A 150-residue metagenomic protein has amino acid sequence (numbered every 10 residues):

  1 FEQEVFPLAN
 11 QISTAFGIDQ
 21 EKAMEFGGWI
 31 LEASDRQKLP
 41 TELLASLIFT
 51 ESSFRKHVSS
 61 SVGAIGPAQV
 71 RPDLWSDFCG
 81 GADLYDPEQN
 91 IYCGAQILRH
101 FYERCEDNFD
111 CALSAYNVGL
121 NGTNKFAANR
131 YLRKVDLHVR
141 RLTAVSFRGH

Functional and structural regions predicted by a protein language model:
F1-F49, G149: Export/targeting segments at the very N-terminus of extracytoplasmic proteins
Q3-F6, I18-E21, D73-H150: Non-catalytic cell-wall polysaccharide-engagement segments
S34, R55, N121-N124: A short hydrophobic/aromatic micro-motif that marks alpha-helical segments and, especially, helix-coil
R36, T50-S53, D73-S76: Amphipathic alpha-helical interaction surfaces
T41, A64, E88-Y92: Glycine-rich phosphate-binding loop at the start of an alpha helix
T41, I48-S61: Conserved alpha-helical segments that form or flank metal/cofactor-binding pockets of metalloenzymes
S46, Q69, S114-A115: Soluble periplasmic/extracytoplasmic beta-strand elements of cell-envelope proteins
H57-F78: Short, surface-exposed glycine/acidic/tryptophan-bearing loops
